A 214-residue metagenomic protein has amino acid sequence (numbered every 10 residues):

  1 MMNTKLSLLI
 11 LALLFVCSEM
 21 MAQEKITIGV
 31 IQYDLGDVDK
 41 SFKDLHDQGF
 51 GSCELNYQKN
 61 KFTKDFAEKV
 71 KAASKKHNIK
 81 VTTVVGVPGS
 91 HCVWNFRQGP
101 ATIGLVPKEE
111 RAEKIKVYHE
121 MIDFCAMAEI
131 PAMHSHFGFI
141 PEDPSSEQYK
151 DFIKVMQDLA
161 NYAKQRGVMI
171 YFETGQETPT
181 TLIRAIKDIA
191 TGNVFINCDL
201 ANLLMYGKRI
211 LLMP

Functional and structural regions predicted by a protein language model:
M1-E24: Bacterial Sec-dependent N-terminal signal peptides
M20-E120, A126, I130, K164 (+1 more regions): N-terminal pre-domain/capping segments
I31-K40, N56-K69, I140-E147, G175-T181 (+1 more regions): Acidic-and-aromatic substrate-binding clefts and catalytic sites of carbohydrate-active enzymes
K40, K69, E120, D151 (+2 more regions): Extracytoplasmic/secreted proteins, especially bacterial periplasmic and envelope-associated proteins
S52-C53, V84, I153-P214: Acidic/histidine-rich catalytic cores of soluble enzymes
G104-E109, E142-Y149: Glycine-rich tight-turn/loop motif centered on a GG-T
M121-S145, R166-Y171, G175: Active-site groove signature of glycoside hydrolases
